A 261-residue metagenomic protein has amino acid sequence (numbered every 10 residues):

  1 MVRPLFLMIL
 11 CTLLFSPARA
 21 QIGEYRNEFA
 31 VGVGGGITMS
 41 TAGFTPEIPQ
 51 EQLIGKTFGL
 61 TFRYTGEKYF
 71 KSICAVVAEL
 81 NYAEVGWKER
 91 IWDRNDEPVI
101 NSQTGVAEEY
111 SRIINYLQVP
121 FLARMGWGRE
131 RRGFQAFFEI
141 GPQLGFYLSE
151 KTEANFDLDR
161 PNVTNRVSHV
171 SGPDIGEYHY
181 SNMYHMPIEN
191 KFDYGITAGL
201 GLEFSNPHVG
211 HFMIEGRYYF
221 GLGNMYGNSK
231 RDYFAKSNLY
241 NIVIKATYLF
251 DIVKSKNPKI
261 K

Functional and structural regions predicted by a protein language model:
M1-R26, G34, A246-F250: Bacterial Sec-dependent N-terminal signal peptides
Q21-R63, E189: Short glycine/proline- and aromatic-enriched beta-strand/turn motifs that initiate or cap beta-hairpins
N27-F29, Q52-F58, I113-V119, F134 (+2 more regions): Residues that define the transmembrane beta-barrel architecture of outer-membrane proteins
V31-G35, V76-L80, F121, F138-P142 (+3 more regions): Membrane-embedded beta-strand positions of outer-membrane beta-barrel proteins
G35-T41, Y82-G86, N115-Q118, M125-W127 (+3 more regions): Transmembrane beta-strands of outer-membrane beta-barrel pores
A42-P49, G86-I114, K151-F192, Y226-K236 (+1 more regions): Flexible, solvent-exposed loop segments that connect beta-strands
K68, A123-M213, R217-G227: Outer-membrane beta-barrel transmembrane domain signature
N238-K261: Outer-membrane beta-barrel "beta-signal"
